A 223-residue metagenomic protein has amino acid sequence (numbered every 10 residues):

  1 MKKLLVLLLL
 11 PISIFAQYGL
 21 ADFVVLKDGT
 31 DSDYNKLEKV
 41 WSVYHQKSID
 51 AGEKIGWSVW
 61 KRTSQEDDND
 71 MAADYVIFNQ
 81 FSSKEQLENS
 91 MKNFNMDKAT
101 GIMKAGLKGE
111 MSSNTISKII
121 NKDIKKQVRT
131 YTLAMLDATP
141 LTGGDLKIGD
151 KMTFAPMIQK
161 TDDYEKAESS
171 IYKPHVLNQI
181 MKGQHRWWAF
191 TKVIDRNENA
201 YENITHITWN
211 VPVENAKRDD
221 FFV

Functional and structural regions predicted by a protein language model:
K2-K3, R186: Basic side chains
K3-F15: Sec-dependent N-terminal signal peptides
A16-A105, G109-V223: Short S/T/G/P-rich N-terminal loop/turn motif that feeds into the first structured element of a domain
